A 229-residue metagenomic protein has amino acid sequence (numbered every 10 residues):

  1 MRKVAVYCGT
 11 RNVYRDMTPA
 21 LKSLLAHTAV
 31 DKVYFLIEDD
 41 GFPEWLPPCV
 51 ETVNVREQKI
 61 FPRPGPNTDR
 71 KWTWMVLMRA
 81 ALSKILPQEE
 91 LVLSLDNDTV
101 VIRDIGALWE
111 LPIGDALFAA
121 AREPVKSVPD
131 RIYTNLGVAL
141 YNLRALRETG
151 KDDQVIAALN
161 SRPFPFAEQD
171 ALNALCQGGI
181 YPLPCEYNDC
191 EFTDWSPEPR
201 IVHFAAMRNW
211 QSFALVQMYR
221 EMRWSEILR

Functional and structural regions predicted by a protein language model:
K3-G9, V13-P19, Y141-R229: A glycosyltransferase accessory/donor-loop signature
S23-V30: Short, acidic, metal-binding catalytic loop of nucleotide-sugar glycosyltransferases
V33-E38, A120: Short internal beta-strands
I37-F42, I105, P124-V125, E186-D189: Short, polar loop motifs at secondary-structure junctions
P43-I85: Active-site-proximal specificity loops/subdomain of glycosyltransferases
K71-W72, V128-R131, S161-F164: Short Gly/Pro-enriched turn/cap motifs at secondary-structure boundaries
M75-Y133, L140-Y141: GT-A fold catalytic core of metal-dependent nucleotide-sugar glycosyltransferases, centered on the diacidic
Y133-L136, P197: Short, solvent-exposed loop/turn segments at the edges of secondary structure
